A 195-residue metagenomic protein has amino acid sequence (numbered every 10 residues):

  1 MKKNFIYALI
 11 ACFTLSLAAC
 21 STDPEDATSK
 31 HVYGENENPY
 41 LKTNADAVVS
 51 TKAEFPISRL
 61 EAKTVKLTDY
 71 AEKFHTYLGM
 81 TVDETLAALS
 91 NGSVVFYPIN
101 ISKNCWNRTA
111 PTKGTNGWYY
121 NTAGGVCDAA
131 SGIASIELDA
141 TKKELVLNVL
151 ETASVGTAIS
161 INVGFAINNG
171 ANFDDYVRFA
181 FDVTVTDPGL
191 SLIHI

Functional and structural regions predicted by a protein language model:
M1-Y7: Bacterial N-terminal signal peptides that target proteins for export
F5, S16-A47, F179-D182, T186-L190: Bacterial Sec-dependent N-terminal signal peptides
G34-V146: Surface-exposed binding patches on compact interaction domains or structured appendages
L138-S160: Extracellular/luminal low-complexity segments enriched in Ser/Thr/Pro
G156-G170: A short beta-strand micro-motif common to beta-rich folds, especially ectodomain repeats
N169-R178: Short, exposed coil/turn segments at beta-strand boundaries within extracellular/luminal domains
I193-I195: Conserved small/polar residues in nucleotide/adenosyl-binding loops
